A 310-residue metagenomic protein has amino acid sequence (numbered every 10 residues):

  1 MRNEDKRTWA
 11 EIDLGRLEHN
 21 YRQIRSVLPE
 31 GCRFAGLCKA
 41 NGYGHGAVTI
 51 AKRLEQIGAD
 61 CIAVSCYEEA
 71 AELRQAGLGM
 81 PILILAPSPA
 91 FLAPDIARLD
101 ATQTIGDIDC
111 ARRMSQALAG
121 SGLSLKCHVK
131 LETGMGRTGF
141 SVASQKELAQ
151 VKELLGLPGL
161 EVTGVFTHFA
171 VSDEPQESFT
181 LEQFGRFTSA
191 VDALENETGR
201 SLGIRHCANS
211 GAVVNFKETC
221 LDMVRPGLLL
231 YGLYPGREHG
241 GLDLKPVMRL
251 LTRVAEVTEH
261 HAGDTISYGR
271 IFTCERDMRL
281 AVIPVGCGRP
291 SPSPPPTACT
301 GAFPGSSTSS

Functional and structural regions predicted by a protein language model:
M1-T102, Q116, S124, E161: A charged N-terminal "starter" segment
D5-K6, A40-I57, A111-R112, Q116-K126 (+2 more regions): Active-site loop/helix belt of alpha/beta enzymes
E68, A86-F91, I108-A111, L131-T133 (+1 more regions): Short, acidic/turn-prone active-site loops that include or flank metal/cofactor- and phosphate-binding residues
H128, M223, L280-V282, T300: Conserved hydrophobic/aromatic beta-strand scaffold that supports enzyme active sites
L250-T297: Functionally critical, mid-to-C-terminal surface segments that flank or help form catalytic/ligand
A298-S307: Short conserved beta-strand and strand-loop elements enriched in small hydrophobics with frequent Asp/Gly
